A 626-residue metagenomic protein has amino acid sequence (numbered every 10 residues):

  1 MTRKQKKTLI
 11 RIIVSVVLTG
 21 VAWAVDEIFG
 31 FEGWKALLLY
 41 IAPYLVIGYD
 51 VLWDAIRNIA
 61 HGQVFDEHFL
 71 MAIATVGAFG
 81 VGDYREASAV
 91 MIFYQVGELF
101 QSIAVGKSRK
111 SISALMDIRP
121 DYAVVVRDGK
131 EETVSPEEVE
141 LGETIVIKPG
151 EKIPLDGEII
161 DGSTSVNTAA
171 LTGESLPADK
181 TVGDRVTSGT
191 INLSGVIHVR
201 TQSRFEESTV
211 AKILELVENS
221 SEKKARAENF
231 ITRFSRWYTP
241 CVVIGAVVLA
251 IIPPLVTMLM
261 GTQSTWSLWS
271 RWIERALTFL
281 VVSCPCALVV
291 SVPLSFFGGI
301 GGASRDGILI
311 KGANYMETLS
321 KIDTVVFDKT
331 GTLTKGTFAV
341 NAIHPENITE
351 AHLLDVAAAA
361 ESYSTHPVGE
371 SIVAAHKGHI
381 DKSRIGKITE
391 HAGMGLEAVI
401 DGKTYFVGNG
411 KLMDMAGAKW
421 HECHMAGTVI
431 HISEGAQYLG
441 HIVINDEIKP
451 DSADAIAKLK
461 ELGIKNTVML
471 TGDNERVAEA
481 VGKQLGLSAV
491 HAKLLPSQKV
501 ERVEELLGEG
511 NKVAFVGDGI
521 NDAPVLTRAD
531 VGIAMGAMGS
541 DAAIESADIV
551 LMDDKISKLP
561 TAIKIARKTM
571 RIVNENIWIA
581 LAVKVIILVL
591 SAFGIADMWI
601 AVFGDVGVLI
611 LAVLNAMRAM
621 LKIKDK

Functional and structural regions predicted by a protein language model:
M1-V14, Y238: N-terminal membrane topogenic signal
I13-V17, N229-Q263, F279-F296, N574-F603: Bilayer-spanning, highly hydrophobic alpha-helical transmembrane segments
W23, L39-Y122, E140, T144-I145 (+5 more regions): Actuator/coupling domain of P-type ATPases
E67-A72, L171, E274, V282-A360 (+3 more regions): Conserved catalytic phosphorylation-site environment of P-type ATPases
A114-E207, N314-A357, V399-I400, S488: Conserved cytosolic catalytic loops of P-type ATPases
K148, V340, H344-N466, E475 (+1 more regions): P-type ATPase nucleotide-binding
G402, T428, E434-E575, V583: Conserved ATP-binding TGD loop and adjacent catalytic N/P-domain core of P-type ATPases
A547, M552-K626: Membrane-embedded transport module
